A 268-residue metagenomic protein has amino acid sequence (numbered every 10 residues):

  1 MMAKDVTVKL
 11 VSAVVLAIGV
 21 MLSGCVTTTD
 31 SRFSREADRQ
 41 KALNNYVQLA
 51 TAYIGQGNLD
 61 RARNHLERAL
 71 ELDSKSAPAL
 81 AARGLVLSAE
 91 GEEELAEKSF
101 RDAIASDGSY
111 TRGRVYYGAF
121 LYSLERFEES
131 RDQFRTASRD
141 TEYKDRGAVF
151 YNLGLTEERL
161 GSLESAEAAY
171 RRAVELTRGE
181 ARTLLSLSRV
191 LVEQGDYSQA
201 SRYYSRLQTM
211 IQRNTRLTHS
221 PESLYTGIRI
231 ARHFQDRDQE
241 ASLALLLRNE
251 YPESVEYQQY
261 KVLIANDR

Functional and structural regions predicted by a protein language model:
G19-A42, D267-R268: Bacterial Sec signal peptide processing site at the extreme N-terminus
D38, L72, S106, D140-E142 (+4 more regions): Structural marker of alpha-solenoid helical repeat scaffolds
A42, S76, Y110, K144-R146 (+2 more regions): Residue-level recognition of tetratricopeptide repeat
G55, A89-E90, S123-L124, D140 (+4 more regions): Register position in tetratricopeptide repeats
A79, G113, G147-V149, T183 (+3 more regions): TPR alpha-solenoid repeat register
